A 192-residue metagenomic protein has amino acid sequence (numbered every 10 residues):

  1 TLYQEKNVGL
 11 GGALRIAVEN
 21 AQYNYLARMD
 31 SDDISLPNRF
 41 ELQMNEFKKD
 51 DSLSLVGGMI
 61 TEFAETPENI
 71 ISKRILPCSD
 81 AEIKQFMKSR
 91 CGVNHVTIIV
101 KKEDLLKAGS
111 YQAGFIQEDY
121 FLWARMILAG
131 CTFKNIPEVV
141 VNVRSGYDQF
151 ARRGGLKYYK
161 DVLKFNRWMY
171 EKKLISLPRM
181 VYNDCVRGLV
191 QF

Functional and structural regions predicted by a protein language model:
Y3-A21, L42: Glycine-rich, basic loop-to-helix element that forms the pyrophosphate-binding segment of sugar-nucleotide handling
Q4, L55-M59, I136, V143: Short glycine/serine/threonine-enriched helix-capping/active-site loop that flanks the nucleotide-sugar donor pocket
E19, P77-L156: Conserved nucleotide-sugar donor-binding catalytic segment
L26: Short aromatic/hydrophobic "clamp" motif used to bind/position activated sugar donors
D30-I34: The conserved acidic donor/metal-binding loop of glycosyltransferases
N38-I71: Conserved donor NDP-sugar-binding/catalytic core segment of glycosyltransferases
A64-K84: Acidic/His-rich active-site region of diverse nucleotide-sugar glycosyltransferases
Q149-F192: Non-catalytic, C-terminal membrane-associated alpha-helical segments of glycosyltransferases
